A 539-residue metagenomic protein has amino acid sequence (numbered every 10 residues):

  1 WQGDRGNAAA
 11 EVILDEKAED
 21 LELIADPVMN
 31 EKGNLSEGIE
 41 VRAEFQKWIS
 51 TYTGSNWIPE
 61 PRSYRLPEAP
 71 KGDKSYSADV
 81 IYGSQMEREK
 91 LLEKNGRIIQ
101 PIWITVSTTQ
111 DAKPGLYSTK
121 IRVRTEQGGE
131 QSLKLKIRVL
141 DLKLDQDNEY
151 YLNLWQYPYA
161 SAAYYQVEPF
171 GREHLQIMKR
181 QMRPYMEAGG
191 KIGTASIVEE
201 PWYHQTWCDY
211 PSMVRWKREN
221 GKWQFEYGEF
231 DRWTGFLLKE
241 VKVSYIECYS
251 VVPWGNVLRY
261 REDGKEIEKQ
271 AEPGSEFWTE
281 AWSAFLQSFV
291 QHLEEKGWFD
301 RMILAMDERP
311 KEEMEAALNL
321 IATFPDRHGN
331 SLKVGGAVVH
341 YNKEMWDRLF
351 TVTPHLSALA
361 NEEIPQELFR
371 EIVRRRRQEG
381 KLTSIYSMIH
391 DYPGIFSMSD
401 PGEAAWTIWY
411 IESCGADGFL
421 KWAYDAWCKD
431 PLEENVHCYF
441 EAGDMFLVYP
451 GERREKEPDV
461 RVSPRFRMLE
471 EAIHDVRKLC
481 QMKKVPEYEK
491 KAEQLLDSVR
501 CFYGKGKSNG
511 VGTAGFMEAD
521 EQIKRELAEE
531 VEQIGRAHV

Functional and structural regions predicted by a protein language model:
G3-A9, Q100, A112-K120: Short, solvent-exposed loop/turn segments enriched in Ser/Thr/Gly
A9-I13, T105-S107: Short edge beta-strand/loop segments characteristic of extracellular beta-sandwich folds
D15-I104, A112: Surface-exposed binding patches on compact interaction domains or structured appendages
I98, V106-T108, S118-T125, Q131-H328 (+3 more regions): Aromatic-lined carbohydrate-binding surfaces of glycoside hydrolases
V257-Y260, E266, Q270-V339, A416 (+1 more regions): Catalytic domains of carbohydrate-active enzymes that cleave complex glycans
H328-N342, W346-E363, G394-E412, D425: Extracellular glycoside hydrolase catalytic/binding regions
R376-W406: Active-site clefts of carbohydrate-active enzymes
I395, D400-F446: Substrate-binding cleft of secreted/luminal carbohydrate-active enzymes
